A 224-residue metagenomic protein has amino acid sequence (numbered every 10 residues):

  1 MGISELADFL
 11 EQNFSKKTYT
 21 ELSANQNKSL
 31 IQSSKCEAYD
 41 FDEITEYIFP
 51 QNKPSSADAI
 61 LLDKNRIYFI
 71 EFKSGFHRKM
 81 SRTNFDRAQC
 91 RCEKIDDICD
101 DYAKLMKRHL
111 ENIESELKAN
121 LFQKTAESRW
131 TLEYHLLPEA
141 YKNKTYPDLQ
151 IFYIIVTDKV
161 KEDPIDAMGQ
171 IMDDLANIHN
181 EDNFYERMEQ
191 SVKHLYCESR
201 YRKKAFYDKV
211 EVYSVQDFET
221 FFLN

Functional and structural regions predicted by a protein language model:
M1-A57, E219-N224: Basic, amphipathic N-terminal segments that precede the first structured/catalytic domain
Q26, L30, E43-T45, D63 (+2 more regions): Short, flexible loop/turn elements at secondary-structure junctions
S56, R66-F69, K79-R91: Acidic (Asp/Glu-rich) sequence patches and key acidic residues that form negatively charged surfaces used
A59-L61, R66-S74, S128: Conserved catalytic cores of phosphodiester-cleaving nucleases, focusing on short active-site segments
F85, L110-L117, I165-A176: Short, flexible/disordered intra-domain loops and linkers
R87-Y146: Acidic, metal/cofactor-coordinating or nucleic-acid-engaging core segments within structured domains
Y146-E219, L223: Short, low-complexity, polybasic intrinsically disordered segments
